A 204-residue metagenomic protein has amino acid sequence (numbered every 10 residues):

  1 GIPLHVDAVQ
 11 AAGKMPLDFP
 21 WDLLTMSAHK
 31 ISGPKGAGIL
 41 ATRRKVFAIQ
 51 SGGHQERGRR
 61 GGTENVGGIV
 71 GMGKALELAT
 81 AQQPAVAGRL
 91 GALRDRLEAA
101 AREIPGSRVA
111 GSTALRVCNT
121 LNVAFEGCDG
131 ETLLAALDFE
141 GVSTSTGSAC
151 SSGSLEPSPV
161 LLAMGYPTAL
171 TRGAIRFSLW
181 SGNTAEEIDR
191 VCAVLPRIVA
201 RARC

Functional and structural regions predicted by a protein language model:
G1-C204: Pyridoxal 5′-phosphate
